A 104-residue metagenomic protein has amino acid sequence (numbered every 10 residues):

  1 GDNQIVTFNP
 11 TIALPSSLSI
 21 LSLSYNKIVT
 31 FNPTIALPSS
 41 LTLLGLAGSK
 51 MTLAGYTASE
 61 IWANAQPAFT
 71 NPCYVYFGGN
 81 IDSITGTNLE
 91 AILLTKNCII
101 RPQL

Functional and structural regions predicted by a protein language model:
D2-N3, N26, S49-M51, C73-S83: Conserved "Asn-ladder"/turn position within leucine-rich repeats
I5, S17-L18, I28, S40-L41 (+1 more regions): Conserved hydrophobic position(s) of the canonical leucine-rich repeat
F8-T11, F31-N32, A54-S59: Canonical leucine-rich repeat
T11-L14, T34-P38: Hydrophobic anchor residues at the C-terminal helix/turn of individual leucine-rich repeat
L23-Y25, V29-F31: Eukaryotic tandem repeat interaction scaffolds
P38-T52: Acidic/glycine-enriched edge-of-secondary-structure segments
T57, I61, A65-L104: Membrane-proximal C-terminal cap and juxtamembrane stalk of leucine-rich repeat ectodomains
